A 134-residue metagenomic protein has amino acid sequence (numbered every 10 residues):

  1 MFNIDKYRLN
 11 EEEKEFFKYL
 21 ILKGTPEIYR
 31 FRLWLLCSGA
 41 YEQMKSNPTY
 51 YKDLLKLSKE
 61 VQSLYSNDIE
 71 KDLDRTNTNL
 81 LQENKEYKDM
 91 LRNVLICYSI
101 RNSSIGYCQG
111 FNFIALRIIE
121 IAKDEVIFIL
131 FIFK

Functional and structural regions predicted by a protein language model:
M1-N102, A115, I119: N-terminal transition regions in large eukaryotic proteins
G110-I114: Short, conserved phosphate-binding/catalytic loop or strand-edge motifs used in phosphoryl-/nucleotidyl-transfer
A122-K134: Carboxylate/His-rich catalytic cores and anion/metal-binding grooves
